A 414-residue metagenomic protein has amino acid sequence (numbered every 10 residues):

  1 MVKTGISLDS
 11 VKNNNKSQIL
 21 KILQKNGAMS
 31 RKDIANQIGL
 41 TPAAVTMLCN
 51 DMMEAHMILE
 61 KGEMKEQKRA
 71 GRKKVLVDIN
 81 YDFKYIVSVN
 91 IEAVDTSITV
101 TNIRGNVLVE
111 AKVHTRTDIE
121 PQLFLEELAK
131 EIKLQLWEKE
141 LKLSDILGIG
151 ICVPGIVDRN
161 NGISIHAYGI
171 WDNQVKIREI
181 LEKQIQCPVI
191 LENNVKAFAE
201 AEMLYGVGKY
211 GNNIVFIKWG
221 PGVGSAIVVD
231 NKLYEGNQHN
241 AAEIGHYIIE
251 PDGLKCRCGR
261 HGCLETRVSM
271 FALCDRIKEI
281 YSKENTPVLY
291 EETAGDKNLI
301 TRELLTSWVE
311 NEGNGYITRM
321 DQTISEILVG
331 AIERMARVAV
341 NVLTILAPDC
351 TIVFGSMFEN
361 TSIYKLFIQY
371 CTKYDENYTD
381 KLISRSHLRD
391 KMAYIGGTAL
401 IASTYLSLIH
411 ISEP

Functional and structural regions predicted by a protein language model:
M1-K61, Q67-G71, L76-W137, L141-S144 (+2 more regions): ATP-binding/phosphotransfer module of carbohydrate and carboxylate kinases, centering on a glycine-rich
V89, L147-C152, I156-D275, A402-L408 (+1 more regions): Phosphate-binding/catalytic loop of phosphoryl-transfer enzymes
